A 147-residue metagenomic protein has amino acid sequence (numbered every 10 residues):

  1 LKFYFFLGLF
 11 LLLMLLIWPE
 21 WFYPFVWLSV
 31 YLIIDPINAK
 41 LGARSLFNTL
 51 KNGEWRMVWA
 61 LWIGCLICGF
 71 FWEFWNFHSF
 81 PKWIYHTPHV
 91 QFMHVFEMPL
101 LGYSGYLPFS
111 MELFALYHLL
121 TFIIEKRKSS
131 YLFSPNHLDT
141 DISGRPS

Functional and structural regions predicted by a protein language model:
L1-S147: Aromatic-rich, lipid-facing transmembrane alpha helices and their immediate juxtamembrane interface loops in integral
